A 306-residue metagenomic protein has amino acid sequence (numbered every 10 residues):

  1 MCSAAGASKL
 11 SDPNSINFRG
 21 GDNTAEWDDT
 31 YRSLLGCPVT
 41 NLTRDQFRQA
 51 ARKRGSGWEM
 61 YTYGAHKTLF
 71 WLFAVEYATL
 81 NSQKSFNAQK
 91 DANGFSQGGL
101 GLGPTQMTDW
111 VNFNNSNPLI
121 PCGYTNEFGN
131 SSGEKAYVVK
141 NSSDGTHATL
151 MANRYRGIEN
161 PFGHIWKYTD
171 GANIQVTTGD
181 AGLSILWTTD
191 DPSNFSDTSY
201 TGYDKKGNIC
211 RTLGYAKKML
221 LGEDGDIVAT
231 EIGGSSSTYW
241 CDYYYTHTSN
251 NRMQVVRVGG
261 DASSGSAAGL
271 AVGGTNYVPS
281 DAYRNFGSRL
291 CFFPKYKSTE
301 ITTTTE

Functional and structural regions predicted by a protein language model:
M1-P161: Short aromatic-cysteine micro-motif
P13, D22, E26, K53 (+5 more regions): Alpha-helical structural elements
Q49, G64-K67, W71, D91-E134 (+4 more regions): C-terminal, surface-exposed recognition/capping segments
N81-K84, T177-G179, L290, T305: Residue-level detector of alpha-helical recognition elements and their boundaries
Q175-T189: A short, polar/charged loop-to-alpha-helix boundary motif
